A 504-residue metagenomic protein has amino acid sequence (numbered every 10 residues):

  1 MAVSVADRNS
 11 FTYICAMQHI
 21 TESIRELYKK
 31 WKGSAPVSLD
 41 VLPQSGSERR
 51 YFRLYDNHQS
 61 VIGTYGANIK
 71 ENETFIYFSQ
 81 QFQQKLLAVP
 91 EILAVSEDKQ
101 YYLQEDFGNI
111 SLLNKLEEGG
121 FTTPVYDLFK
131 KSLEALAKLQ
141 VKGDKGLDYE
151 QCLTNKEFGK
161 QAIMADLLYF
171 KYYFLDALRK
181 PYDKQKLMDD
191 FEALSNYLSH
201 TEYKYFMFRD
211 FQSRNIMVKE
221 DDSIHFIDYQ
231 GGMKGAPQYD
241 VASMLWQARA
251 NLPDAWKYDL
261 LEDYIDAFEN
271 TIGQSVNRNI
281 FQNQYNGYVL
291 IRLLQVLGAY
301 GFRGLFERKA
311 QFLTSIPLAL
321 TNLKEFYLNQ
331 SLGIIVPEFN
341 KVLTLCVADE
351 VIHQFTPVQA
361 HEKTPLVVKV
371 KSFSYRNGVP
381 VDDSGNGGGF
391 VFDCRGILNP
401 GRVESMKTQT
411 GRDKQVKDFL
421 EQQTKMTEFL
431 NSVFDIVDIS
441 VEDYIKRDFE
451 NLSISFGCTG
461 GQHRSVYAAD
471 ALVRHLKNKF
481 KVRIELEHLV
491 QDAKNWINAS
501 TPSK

Functional and structural regions predicted by a protein language model:
A2, R50-L54, L139, L194-V241 (+1 more regions): Active-site acidic catalytic loop and adjacent metal/ATP-binding pocket of ATP-dependent phosphoryl transfer enzymes
F11-Y101, Y205, K219-I224, C346-V347: Conserved NTP-binding catalytic cores of kinases and kinase-like/nucleotidyltransferase enzymes across multiple kinase
I24-W31, D144-K156, Q161, D166-F206 (+1 more regions): An alpha-helical support segment within catalytic cores of ATP-dependent transferases
F52-A165, D176: ATP-binding pocket architecture of kinase catalytic cores
L168-A177, Q238-Q274, L290-F306, A319-Y327: Active-site activation/catalytic loop segments of kinase-like enzymes and analogous catalytic loops in related
G298-Q359: ATP/Mg2+ or Mg2+-diphosphate-binding catalytic cores that bind nucleotide phosphates or diphosphates via glycine-rich
T356-L452, D492-K494: C-terminal accessory "lid"/substrate-recognition subdomains
E450-V473: Catalytic cysteine-centered active loop of the rhodanese-like fold, especially the PTP/DSP P-loop
